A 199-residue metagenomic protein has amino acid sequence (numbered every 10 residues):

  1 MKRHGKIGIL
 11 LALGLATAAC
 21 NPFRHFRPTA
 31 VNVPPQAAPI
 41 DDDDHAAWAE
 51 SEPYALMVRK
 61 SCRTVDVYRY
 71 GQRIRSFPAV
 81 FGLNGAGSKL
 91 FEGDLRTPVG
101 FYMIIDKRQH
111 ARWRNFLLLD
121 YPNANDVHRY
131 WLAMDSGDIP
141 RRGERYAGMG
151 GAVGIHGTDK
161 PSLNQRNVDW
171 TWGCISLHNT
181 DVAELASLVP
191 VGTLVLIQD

Functional and structural regions predicted by a protein language model:
M1-G8: Bacterial N-terminal signal peptides that target proteins for export
A18-A19: C-terminal motif of bacterial Sec signal peptides marking the signal peptidase cleavage site
P22-D42: A general sequence property marking short-to-moderate contiguous segments in secreted/outer-membrane adhesion
V31, D44, D106-D199: Exported/periplasmic cell-wall-interacting domains
A37-A55, K60-S61, A79-D106, I139-P140 (+1 more regions): N-terminal post-signal-peptidase region of extra-cytosolic proteins
